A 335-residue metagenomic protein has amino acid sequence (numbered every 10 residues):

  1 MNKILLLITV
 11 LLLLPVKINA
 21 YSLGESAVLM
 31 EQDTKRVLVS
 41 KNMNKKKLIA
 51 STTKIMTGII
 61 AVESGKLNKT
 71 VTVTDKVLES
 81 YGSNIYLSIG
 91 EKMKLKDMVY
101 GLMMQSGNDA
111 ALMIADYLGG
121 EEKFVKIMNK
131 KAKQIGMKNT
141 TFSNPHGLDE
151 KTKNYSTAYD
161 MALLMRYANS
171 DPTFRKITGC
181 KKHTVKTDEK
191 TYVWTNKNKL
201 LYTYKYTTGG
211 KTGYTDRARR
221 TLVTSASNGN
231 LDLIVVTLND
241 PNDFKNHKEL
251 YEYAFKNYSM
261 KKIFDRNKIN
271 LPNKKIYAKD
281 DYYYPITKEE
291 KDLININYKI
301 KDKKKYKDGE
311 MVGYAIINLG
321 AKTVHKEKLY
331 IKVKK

Functional and structural regions predicted by a protein language model:
M1-A20: Sec-dependent N-terminal signal peptides of Gram-positive bacterial secreted proteins and lipoproteins
I4, A20-E25, D216-R220: Short, flexible loop/turn motifs enriched in small residues
L11, A20-Y21, A226, Y306: Sterically constrained small-residue positions within well-ordered secondary structures of folded domains
L14-P15, K66, Y258: Hydrophobic alpha-helical membrane context
I18-P172: Active-site-adjacent loops and short helices of periplasmic peptidoglycan-processing enzymes
T152-K335: Domain-terminus/edge residues, biased toward the C-terminal soluble/receptor-binding domains of extracytoplasmic
